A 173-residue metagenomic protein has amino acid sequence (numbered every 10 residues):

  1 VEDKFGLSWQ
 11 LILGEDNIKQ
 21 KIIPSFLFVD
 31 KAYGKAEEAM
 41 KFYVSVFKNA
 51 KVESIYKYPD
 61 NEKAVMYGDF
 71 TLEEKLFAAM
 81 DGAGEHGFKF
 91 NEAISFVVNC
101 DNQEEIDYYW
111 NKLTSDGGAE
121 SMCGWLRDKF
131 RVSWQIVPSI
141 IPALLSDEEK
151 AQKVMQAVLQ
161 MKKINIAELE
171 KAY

Functional and structural regions predicted by a protein language model:
V1-K4, A32, E37, S45-V46 (+4 more regions): Vicinal oxygen chelate
E2-I12, I18, E73: Active-site-adjacent scaffolding segments
W9-L11, I55-K89, W134-P138: Conserved short beta-strand elements that form part of the metal-binding/catalytic scaffold of enzyme active sites
Q10-Y58, A93-S95, I140-Y173: N-terminal beta-strand motif that seeds the catalytic metal site of vicinal oxygen chelate
I18-Q20, E62-A64, F90-E92, G118: Residue-level preference for beta-strand/loop junctions
I23, Y67, M122-C123: Conserved beta-strand and immediately adjacent loop positions that scaffold enzyme active sites
S25-L27, T71, M80, V97: Residues in well-ordered beta-strands of folded domains
K41, Y67, W110: Short glycine-/small-residue-rich flexible loop motifs, especially phosphate/cofactor-binding loops
